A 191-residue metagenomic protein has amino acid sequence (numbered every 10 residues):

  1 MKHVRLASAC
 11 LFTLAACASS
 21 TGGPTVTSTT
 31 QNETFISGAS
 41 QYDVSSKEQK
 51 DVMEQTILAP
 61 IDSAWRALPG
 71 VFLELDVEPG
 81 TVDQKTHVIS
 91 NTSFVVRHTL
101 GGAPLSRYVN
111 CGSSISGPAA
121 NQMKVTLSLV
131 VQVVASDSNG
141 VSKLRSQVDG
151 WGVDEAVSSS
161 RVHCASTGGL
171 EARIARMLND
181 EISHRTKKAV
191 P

Functional and structural regions predicted by a protein language model:
M1-A7: Bacterial N-terminal signal peptides that target proteins for export
L14-A16: C-terminal motif of bacterial Sec signal peptides marking the signal peptidase cleavage site
A18-P191: Ser/Thr-rich, low-complexity intrinsically disordered terminal regions
